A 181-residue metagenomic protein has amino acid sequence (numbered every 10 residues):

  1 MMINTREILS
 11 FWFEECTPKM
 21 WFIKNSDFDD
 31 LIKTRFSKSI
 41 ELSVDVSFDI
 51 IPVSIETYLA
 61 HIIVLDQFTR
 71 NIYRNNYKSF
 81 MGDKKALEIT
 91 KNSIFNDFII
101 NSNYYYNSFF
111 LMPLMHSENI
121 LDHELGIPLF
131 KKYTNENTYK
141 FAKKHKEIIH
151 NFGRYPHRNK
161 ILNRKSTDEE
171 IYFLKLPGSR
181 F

Functional and structural regions predicted by a protein language model:
M1-N75, S79-F181: Intrinsically disordered, low-complexity activation-like regions
